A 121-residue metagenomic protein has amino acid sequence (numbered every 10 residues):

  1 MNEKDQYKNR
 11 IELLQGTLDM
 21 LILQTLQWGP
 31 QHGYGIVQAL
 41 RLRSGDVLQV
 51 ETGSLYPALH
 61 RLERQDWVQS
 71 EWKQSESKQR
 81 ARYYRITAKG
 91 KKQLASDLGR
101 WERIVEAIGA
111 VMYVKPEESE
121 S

Functional and structural regions predicted by a protein language model:
M1-I11: Short, Lys/Arg-enriched N-terminal segment that forms or immediately precedes the first helix of a structured domain
E3, K91-S121: Amphipathic alpha-helical dimerization/coiled-coil segments that flank or bridge DNA-binding/regulatory modules
I11-S54: N-terminal helix-turn-helix DNA-binding core of bacterial DNA-binding proteins
T17, L21, A81, R85 (+1 more regions): Amphipathic alpha-helical recognition patches that constitute DNA-binding helices
Q24, Q38, H60, A95 (+1 more regions): A cross-family signal for key residues in well-ordered alpha-helices that form functional helical elements
L55-L62: Basic amphipathic alpha-helical segments that dock to polyanions
E63-Q79, R85: Beta-hairpin "wing" of winged helix-turn-helix
A88: A cytosolic small-molecule/anion-sensing beta-strand core signal
